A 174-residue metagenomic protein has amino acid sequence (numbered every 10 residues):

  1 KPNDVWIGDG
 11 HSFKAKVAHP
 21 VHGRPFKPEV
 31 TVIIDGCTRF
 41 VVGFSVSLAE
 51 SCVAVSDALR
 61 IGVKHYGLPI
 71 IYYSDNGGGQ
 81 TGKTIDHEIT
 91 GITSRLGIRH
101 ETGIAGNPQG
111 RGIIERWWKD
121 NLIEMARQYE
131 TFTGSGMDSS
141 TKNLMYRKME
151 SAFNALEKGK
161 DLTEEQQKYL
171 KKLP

Functional and structural regions predicted by a protein language model:
K1-V32, F40, V53-A58, H65: Mobile-element integrase/transposase regions, centering on the N-terminal DNA-binding/Zn-coordinating module
W6-I7, Y73, E101-T102: A structural signal for short, well-ordered beta-strand segments and their strand-loop junctions that often border
G10-S12, I34-T38, V46-E50, N76-G78 (+1 more regions): Short, flexible loop/turn elements at secondary-structure junctions
P20, V46, G82-I85: Short, solvent-exposed loop/turn segments at secondary-structure boundaries
K27, S51-E88, I92: Acyl-donor binding region in acyl/amide transferases
G36-V42, G67, Y72: Coil-to-beta-strand transition motifs
L48-V55, I114, W118: Phosphate/oxyanion-binding active-site loops and adjacent basic polyanion-contact surfaces
G78, G82, D86-P174: Globin-like tetrapyrrole-binding proteins
